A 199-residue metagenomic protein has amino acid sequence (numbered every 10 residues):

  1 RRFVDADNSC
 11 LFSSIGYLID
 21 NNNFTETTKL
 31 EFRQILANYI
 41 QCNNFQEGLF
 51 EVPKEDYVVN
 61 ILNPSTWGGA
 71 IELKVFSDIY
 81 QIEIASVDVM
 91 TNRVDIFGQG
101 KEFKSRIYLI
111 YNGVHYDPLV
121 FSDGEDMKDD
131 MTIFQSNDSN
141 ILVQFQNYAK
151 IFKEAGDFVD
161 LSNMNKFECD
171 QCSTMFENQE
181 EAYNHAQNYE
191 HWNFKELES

Functional and structural regions predicted by a protein language model:
R1-N8, S14-Q99: Papain-like cysteine protease catalytic cores
V4, N163-K166: Processing junctions and N-termini across compartments
L62, E102-F103, K195-E198: Alpha-helix boundary/capping detector
I71-M164, S173-E181: Deubiquitinase catalytic domains
M164-N165, N178-S199: C-terminal recognition-helix end and immediately following basic linker of small zinc-binding "finger" domains
D170: Cys/His/Pro-rich metal-binding microdomains
